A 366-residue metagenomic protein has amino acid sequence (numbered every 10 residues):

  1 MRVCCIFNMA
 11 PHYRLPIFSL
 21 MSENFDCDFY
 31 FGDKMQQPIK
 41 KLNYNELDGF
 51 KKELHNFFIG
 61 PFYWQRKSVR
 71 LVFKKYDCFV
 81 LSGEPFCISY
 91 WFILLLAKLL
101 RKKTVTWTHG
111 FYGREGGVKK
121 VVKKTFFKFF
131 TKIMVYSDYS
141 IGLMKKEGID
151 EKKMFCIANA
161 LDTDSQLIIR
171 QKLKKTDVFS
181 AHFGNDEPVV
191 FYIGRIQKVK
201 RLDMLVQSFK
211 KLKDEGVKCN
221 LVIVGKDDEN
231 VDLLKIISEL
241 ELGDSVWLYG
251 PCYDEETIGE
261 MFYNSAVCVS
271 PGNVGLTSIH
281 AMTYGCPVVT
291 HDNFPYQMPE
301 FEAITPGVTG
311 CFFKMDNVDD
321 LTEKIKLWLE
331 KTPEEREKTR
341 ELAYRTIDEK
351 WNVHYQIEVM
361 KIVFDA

Functional and structural regions predicted by a protein language model:
I88, K102-V121, F129-K132: A short, histidine- and acid-enriched strand-loop-helix "catalytic/donor-clamping" loop that lines the nucleotide-sugar
K128-K175, N185: Donor nucleotide-sugar binding/catalytic pocket of nucleotide-sugar-dependent glycosyltransferases
F179-K200, V206-F209: Conserved donor-binding/catalytic core segment of Leloir-type glycosyltransferases
V224, V231-C252: Nucleotide-activated donor-binding/catalytic signature segment of Leloir-type glycosyltransferases, i.e., the conserved
L242-S245, D320, L327, E334-E349: A short, well-ordered alpha-helix in the C-terminal region of glycosyltransferases
E260-N273, C286-P287: Acidic donor-binding loop of glycosyltransferase active sites
P287-Y296, C311: Short hydrophobic beta-strand element within catalytic cores of glycosyltransferases and related nucleotide-activated
M298-L327, E334: Change "using UDP/GDP/dTDP sugars" to "using nucleotide sugars
